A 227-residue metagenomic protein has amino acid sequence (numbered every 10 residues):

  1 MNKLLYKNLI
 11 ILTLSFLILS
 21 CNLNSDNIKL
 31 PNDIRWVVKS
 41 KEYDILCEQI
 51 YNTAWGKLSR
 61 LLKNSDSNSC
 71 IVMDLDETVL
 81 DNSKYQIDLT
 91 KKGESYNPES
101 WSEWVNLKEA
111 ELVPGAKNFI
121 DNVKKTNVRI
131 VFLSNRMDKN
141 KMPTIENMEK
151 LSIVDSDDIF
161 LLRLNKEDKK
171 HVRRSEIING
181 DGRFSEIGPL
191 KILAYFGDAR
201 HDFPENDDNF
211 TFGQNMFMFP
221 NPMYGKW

Functional and structural regions predicted by a protein language model:
N2-I10: Bacterial N-terminal signal peptides that target proteins for export
I10-L17: Bacterial N-terminal signal peptides
S20-M73: Non-catalytic pre-domain segments flanking phosphatase-related domains
K41, M137-W227: C-terminal cap/substrate-recognition subdomain and adjoining C-terminal extension of metal-dependent phosphatase-like
T53, K57-N64, Q86, F119-R129 (+3 more regions): Structured segments of extracytoplasmic/periplasmic soluble domains in secreted or envelope-associated proteins
S65-L89: Active-site-adjacent structural elements in enzyme catalytic domains
L80-D81, Q86-P114: Metal-dependent phosphoesterase signature
S102-V131, D138: Short, acidic loop-to-helix structural element flanking the phosphoryl-transfer center in phosphate-processing enzymes
